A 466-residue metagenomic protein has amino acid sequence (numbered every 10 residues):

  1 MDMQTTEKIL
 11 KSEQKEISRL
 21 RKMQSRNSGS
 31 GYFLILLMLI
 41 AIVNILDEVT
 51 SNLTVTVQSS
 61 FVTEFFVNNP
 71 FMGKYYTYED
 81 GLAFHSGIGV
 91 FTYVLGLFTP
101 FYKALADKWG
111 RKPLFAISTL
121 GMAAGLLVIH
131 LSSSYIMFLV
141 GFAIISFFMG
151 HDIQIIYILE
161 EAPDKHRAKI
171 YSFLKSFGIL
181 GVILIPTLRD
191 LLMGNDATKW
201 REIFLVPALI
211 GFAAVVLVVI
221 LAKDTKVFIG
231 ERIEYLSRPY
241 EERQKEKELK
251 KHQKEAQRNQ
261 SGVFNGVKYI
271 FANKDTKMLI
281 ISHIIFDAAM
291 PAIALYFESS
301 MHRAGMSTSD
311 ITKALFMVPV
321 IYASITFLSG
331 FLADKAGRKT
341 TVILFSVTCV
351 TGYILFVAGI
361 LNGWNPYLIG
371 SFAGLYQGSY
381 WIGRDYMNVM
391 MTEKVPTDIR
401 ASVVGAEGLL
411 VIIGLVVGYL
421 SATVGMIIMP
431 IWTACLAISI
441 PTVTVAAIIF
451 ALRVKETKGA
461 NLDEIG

Functional and structural regions predicted by a protein language model:
M1-Q58: Cytosolic juxtamembrane N-terminal segment immediately preceding the first transmembrane helix of multi-pass
T54-T56, A272-T326: Extracytoplasmic gate region of multi-pass secondary transporters
V57-F98: Extracellular/periplasmic helix-loop-helix junction of adjacent transmembrane segments in MFS-like secondary
S86-A104, F316-S329: Central cavity-lining transmembrane alpha-helices of secondary-active solute carriers, predominantly the Major
L97-S133: Conserved MFS/SLC helix-loop-helix module at the cytosolic interface between two early adjacent transmembrane helices
L120-S133, V347-N362: C-terminal ends and interior cores of transmembrane alpha-helices in multi-pass membrane transporters/permeases
I136-M149, P366-I382: Hydrophobic core of transmembrane alpha-helices in multi-pass small-molecule transporters, especially MFS/SLC-type
M149, H166-M193, I210-G211, E407-Y419: Glycine-rich segments within core transmembrane alpha-helices of 12-TM secondary carriers
